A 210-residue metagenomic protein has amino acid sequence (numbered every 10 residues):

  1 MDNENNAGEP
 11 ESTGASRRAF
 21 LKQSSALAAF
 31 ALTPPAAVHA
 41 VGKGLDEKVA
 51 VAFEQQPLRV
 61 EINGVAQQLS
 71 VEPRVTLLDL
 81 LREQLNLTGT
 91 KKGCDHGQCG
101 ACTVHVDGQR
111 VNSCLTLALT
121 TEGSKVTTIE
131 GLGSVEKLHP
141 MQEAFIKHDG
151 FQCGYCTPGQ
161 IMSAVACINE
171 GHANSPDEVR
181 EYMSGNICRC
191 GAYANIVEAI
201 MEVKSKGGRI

Functional and structural regions predicted by a protein language model:
M1-A15: N-terminal secretory signal peptides
T13-T33: N-terminal export leaders
P34-S70, R209-I210: C-terminal segment of N-terminal export signals and the immediately downstream linker at the start of the mature
V49-A52, C94, A118: Replace "in large, NTP-powered and nucleic-acid-processing enzymes" with "in large, NTP-powered factors and other
S70-E72, C114: Short linear motifs in exposed loops
R74-L80, H105, L117: Short, structural beta-strand-to-alpha-helix junction motif
D79-Q98, L132-Y155, E170-C188: Immediate flanking context of iron-sulfur cluster ligation sites
A101-G131, P158-E178, A194-R209: Iron-sulfur (Fe-S) cluster-binding segments and ferredoxin-like electron-carrier domains, especially [2Fe-2S]
